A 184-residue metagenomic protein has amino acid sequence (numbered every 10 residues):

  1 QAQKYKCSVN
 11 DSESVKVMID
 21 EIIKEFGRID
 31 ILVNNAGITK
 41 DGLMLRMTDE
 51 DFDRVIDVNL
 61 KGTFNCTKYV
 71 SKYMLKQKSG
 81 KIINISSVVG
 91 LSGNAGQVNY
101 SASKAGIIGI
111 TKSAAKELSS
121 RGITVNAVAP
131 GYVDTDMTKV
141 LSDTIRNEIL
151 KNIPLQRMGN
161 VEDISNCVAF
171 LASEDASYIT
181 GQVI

Functional and structural regions predicted by a protein language model:
K6-V17, D49, E162-D163: The beta1-alpha1 cofactor-binding region of Rossmann-like NAD(H)/NADP(H)-dependent oxidoreductases
L43-M44, D51-I56, I149: Substrate-binding pocket helix/loop in short-chain dehydrogenase/reductase
L45, S92-V98, S120-R121, Q156 (+1 more regions): Active-site loop immediately N-terminal to the catalytic Tyr-X3-Lys motif of short-chain dehydrogenase/reductase
T67, S103, T111: Active-site helix of classical SDR
K72, K116-S120, S177: Alpha-helical segment proximal to the catalytic Tyr-Lys
S87: Residue(s) in the substrate-gating loop at a strand-loop-helix junction that position the organic substrate next
A127, L150-D175, I179: C-terminal helical subdomain
